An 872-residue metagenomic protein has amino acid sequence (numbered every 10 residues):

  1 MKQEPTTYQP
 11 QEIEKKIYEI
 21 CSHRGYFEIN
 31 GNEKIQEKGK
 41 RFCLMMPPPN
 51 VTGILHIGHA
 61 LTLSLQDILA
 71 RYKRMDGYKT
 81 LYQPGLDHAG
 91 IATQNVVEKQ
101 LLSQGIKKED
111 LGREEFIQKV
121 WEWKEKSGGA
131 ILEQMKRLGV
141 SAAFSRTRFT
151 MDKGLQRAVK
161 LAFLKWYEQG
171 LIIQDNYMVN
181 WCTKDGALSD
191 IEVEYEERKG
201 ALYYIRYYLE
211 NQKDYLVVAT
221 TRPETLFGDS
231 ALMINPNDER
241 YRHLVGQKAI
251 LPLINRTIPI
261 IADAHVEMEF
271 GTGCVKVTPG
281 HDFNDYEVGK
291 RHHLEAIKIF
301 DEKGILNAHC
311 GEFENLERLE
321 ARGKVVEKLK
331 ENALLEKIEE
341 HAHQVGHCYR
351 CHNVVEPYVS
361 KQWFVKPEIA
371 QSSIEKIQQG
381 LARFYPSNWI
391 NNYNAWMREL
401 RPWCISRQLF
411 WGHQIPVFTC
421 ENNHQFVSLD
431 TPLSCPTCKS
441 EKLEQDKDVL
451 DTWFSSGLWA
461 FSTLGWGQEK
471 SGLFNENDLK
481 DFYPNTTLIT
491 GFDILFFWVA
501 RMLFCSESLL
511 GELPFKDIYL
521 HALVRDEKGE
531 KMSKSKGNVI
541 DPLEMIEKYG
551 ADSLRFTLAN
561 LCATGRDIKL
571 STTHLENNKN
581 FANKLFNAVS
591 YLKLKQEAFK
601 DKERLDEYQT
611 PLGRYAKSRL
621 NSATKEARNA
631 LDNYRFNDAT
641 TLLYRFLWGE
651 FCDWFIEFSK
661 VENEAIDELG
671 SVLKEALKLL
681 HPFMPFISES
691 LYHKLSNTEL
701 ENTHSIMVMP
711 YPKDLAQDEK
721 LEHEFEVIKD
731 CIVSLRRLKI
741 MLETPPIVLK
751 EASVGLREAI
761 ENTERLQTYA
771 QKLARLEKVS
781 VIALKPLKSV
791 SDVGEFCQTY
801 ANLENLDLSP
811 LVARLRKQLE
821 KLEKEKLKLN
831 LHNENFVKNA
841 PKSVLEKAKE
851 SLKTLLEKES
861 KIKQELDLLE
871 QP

Functional and structural regions predicted by a protein language model:
M1-N237, I261, T278-R291, E295-H309 (+8 more regions): N-terminal, positively charged nucleic-acid-binding surface of large information/translation enzymes
C21, L155-D185, E194, R206-Y208 (+3 more regions): Gly/Pro-rich turn-and-neighbor structural signature
D87, V179, T183, S189-E194 (+5 more regions): Acidic, turn-prone loop/beta-hairpin segments
A130, N580-K593, R614-S622, T640-K660 (+2 more regions): Core structural elements
E196, V277-G280, L319, E356 (+8 more regions): Conserved phosphate-binding loops in nucleotide/dinucleotide-binding enzymes
A264-V266, H292-K303, L409-G412, P416-E421 (+1 more regions): Alpha-helical recognition segments enriched in aromatics with Gly/Pro capping that present substrate-recognition
H347-C351, V524-K528, M532-Q609, E699-N702 (+2 more regions): Catalytic adenosine-cofactor/nucleotide-binding cores of aminoacyl-tRNA synthetases and other
E576, L695-P872: C-terminal low-complexity, glycine/proline- and small-hydrophobic-enriched intrinsically disordered tails that act as
